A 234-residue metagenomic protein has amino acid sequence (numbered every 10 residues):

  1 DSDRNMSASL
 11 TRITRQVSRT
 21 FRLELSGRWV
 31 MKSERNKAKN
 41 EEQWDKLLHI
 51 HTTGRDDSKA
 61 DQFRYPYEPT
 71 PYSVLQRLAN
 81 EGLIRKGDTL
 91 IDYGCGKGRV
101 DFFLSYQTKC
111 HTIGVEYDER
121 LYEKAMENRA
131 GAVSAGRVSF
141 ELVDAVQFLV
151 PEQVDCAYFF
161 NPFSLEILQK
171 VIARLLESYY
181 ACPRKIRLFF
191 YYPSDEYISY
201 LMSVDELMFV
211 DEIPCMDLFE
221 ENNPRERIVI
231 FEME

Functional and structural regions predicted by a protein language model:
D3-R85: S-adenosyl-L-methionine
G87-G94: Conserved class I S-adenosyl-L-methionine
G98-F102: Glycine-rich SAM-binding Motif I of class I
H111-E116: Conserved SAM-binding motif I beta-strand of class I
A125-M126: Conserved SAM-binding loop
A135-V143: Conserved SAM-binding strand-loop segment of SAM-dependent methyltransferases
C156-I167: A short SAM/SAH-binding and catalytic strip from SAM-dependent methyltransferases
E166-E226: C-terminal substrate-binding/active-site "lid" region of AdoMet-derived donor-dependent transferases
